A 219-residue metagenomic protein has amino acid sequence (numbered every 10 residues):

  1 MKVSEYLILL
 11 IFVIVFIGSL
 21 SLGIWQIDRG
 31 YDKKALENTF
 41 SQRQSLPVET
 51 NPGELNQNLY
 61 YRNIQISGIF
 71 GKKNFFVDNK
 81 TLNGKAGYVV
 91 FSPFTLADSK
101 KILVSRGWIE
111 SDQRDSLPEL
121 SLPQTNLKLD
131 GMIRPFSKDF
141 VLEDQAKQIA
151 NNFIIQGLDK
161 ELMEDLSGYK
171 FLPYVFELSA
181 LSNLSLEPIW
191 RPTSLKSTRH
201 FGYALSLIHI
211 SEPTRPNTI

Functional and structural regions predicted by a protein language model:
M1-I8: N-terminal membrane topogenic signal
I8-S21: Hydrophobic membrane-insertion alpha-helices, especially the h-region of bacterial N-terminal signal peptides
I27-P47: Alpha-helical transmembrane signal-anchor/signal-peptide segments
S45-F70: Short extracytoplasmic
G71-Q148: Membrane-proximal low-complexity regions enriched in glycine and acidic/polar residues
I154-E187: Extended, hydrophilic extramembrane loops/domains of integral membrane proteins
L178-A204: Short, aromatic-rich amphipathic segments at membrane interfaces that lie adjacent to a transmembrane helix or signal
H209, P216-I219: Single conserved hydrophobic/aromatic residue that forms the stacking wall/gate of nucleotide- or nucleobase-binding
